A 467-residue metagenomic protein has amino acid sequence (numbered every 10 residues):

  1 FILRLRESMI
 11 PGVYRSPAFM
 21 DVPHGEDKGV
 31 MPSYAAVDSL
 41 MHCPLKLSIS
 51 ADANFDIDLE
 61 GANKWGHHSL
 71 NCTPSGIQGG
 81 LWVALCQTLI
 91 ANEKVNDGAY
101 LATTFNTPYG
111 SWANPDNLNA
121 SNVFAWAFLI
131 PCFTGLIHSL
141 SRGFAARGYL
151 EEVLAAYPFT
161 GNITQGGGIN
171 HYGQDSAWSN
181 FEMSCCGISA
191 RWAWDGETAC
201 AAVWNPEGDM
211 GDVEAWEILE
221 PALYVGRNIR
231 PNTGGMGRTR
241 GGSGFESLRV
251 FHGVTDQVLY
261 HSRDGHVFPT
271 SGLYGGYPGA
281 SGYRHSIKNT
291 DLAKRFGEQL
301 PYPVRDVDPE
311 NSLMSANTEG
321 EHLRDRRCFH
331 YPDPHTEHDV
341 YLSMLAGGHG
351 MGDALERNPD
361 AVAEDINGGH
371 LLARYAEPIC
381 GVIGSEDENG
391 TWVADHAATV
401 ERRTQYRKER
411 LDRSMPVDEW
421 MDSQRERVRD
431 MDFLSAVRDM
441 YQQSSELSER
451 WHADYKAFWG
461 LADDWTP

Functional and structural regions predicted by a protein language model:
F1-P467: Glycine/proline-enriched, intrinsically flexible loops and inter-domain linkers
